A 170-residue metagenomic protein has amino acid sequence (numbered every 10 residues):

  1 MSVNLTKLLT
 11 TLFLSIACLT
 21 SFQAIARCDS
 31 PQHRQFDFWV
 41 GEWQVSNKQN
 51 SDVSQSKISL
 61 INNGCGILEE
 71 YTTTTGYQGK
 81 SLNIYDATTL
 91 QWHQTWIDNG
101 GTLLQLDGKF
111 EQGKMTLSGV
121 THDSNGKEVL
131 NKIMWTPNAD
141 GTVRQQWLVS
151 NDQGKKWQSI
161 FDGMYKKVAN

Functional and structural regions predicted by a protein language model:
S2-L12: Bacterial N-terminal signal peptides that target proteins for export
S21-Q23: N-terminal signal peptide c-region/cleavage motif recognized by signal peptidases
I25-N170: Hydrophobic small-molecule pocket/channel-lining residues, especially in calycin-type beta-barrels
